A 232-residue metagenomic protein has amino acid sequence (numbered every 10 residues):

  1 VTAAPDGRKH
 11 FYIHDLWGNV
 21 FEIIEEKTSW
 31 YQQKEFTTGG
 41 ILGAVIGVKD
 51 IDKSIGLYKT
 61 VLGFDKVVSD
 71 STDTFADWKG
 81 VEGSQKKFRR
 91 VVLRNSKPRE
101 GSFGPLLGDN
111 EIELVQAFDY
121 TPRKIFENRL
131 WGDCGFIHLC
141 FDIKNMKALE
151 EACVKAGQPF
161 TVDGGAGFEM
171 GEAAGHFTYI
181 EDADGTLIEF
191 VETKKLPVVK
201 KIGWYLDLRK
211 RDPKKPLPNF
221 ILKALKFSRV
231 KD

Functional and structural regions predicted by a protein language model:
T2, G83-V92, V115-E127, A152-V154 (+1 more regions): Intrinsic, low-complexity N-terminal interaction/targeting segments
R8-H14, G40-K49, R94, S102-D119 (+3 more regions): Vicinal oxygen chelate
H10-K34: Short, structured interface segments
T28-Q32, T74-K79, R99-G101, Y120-F126 (+2 more regions): A short, acidic/glycine-rich surface segment
T28-T38, L196-P213, P218-A224: A short, polar/charged loop-to-alpha-helix boundary motif
G47-D109, K155, G171, D232: Core segments of cupin and vicinal oxygen chelate
D52-D70, G132-C134, D142-V162, E181 (+1 more regions): Extended intrinsically disordered, low-complexity coil regions enriched in Ser, Thr, Gly, Ala and often Pro
